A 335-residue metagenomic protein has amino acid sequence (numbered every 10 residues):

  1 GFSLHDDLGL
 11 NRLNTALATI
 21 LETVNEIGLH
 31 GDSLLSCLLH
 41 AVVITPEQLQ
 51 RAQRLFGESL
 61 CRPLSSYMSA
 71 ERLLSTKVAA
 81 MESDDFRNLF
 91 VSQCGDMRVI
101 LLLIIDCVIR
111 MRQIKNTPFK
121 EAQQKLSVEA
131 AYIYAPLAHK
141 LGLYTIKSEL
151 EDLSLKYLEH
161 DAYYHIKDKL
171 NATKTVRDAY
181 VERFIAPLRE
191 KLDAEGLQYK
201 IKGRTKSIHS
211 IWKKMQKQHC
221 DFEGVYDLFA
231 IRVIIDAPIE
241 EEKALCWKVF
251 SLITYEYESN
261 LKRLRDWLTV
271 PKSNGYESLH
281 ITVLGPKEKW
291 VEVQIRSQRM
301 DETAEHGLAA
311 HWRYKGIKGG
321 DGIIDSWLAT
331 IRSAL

Functional and structural regions predicted by a protein language model:
G1-R51: Alpha-helical phosphate/pyrophosphate-handling elements in metalloenzyme active cores
S3-H5, E22, L73-D96, I100 (+1 more regions): Nucleic-acid processing machinery
N14-A18, G28-L39, S59-P63, Y67 (+2 more regions): Alpha-helical scaffolds flanking conserved acidic
A16-T19, L38, Q48, F56 (+4 more regions): Generic hydrophobic, aliphatic-rich segments that mediate packing or membrane embedding
N25-H30, T45, L55-L60, A194-E195 (+2 more regions): Secondary-structure transition/capping motifs at alpha-helix termini and the adjoining loop/turn into the next element
S36-R72, F119, L143: Hydrophobic or amphipathic alpha-helical targeting/insertion segments
